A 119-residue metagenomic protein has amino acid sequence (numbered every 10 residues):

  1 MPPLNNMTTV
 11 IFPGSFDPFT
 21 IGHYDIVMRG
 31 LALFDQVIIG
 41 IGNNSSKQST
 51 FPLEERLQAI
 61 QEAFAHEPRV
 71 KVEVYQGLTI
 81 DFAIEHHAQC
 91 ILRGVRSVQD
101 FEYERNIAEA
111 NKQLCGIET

Functional and structural regions predicted by a protein language model:
P2-T119: Nucleotidyltransferase catalytic core that binds NTPs
